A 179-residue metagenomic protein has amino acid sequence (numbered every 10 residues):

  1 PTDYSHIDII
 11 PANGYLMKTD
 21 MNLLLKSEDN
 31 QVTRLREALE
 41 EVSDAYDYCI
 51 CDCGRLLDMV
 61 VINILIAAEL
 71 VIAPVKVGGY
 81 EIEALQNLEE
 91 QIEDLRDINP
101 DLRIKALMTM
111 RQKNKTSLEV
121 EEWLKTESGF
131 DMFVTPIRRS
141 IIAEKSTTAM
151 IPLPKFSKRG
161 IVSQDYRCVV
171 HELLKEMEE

Functional and structural regions predicted by a protein language model:
P1-L57: Cytosolic-facing regulatory segments adjacent to core modules
Y15-L16, R139-A143: Active-site/binding-pocket entry motifs
L23, L35, A143, L153-F156: Short clusters of hydrophobic/aromatic residues that line enzyme substrate/ligand-binding pockets
E28, E81-A84, V162: Short, conserved glycine- and acidic-residue-centered signature motifs in active-site or ligand-binding loops
E40-T135, I141: Conserved catalytic-core segment of NTP-binding enzymes
S146-D165: C-terminal boundary of histidine-terminating zinc-finger modules
Y166-L173: Hydrophobic "lid"/C-terminal helical patch of Rossmann-like NAD(P)-dependent dehydrogenase/epimerase domains
L173-E179: Short, hydrophobic alpha-helical segments
